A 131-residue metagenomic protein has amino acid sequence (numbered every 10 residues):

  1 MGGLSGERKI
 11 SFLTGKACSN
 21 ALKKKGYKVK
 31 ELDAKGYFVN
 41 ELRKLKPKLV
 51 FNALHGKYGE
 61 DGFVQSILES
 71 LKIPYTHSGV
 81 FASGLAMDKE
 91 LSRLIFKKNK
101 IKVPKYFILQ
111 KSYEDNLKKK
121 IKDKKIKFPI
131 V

Functional and structural regions predicted by a protein language model:
M1, L42-K44, L85-V131: Active-site nucleotide/adenylate-binding loops and adjacent lid/helix of ATP-dependent enzymes
M1-G15: Glycine- and acidic-residue-enriched helix-capping/strand-helix junction motifs
G3-L4, P47-M87, K102-I108: A short, GP-enriched loop/loop-strand-helix hinge that lies immediately N-terminal to, or at the N-terminal rim
A17-Y27: A short, Lys/Arg-enriched amphipathic alpha-helix followed by its capping loop at the start of a domain
L22-K23, L68, F96: Hydrophobic alpha-helical packing residues
K25, L71, N99: Conserved dinucleotide-binding and phosphotransfer motif residues
Y27-K46, Y58-G59: Glycine-rich, highly charged phosphate/nucleotide-binding loops
